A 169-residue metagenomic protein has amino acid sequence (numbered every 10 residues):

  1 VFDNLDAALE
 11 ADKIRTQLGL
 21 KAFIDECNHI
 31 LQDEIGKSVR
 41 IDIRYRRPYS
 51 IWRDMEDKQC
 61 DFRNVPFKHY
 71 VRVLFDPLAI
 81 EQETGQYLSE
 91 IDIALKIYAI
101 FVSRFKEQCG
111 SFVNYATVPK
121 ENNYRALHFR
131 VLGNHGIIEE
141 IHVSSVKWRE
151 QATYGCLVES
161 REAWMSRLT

Functional and structural regions predicted by a protein language model:
V1-T169: Nucleic-acid processing machinery
